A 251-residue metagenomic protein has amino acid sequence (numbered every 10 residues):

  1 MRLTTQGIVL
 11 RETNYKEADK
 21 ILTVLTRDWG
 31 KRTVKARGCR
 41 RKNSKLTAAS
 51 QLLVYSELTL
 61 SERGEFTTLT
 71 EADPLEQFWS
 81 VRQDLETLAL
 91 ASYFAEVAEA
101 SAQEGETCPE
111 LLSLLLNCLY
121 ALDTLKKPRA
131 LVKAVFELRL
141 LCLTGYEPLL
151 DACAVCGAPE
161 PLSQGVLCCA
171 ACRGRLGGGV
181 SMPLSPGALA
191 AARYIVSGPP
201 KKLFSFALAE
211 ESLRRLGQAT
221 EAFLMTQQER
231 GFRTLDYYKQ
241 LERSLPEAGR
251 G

Functional and structural regions predicted by a protein language model:
M1-K20, L25-G251: Non-catalytic alpha-helical scaffolds and adjoining flexible linkers that form interface surfaces for assembly
